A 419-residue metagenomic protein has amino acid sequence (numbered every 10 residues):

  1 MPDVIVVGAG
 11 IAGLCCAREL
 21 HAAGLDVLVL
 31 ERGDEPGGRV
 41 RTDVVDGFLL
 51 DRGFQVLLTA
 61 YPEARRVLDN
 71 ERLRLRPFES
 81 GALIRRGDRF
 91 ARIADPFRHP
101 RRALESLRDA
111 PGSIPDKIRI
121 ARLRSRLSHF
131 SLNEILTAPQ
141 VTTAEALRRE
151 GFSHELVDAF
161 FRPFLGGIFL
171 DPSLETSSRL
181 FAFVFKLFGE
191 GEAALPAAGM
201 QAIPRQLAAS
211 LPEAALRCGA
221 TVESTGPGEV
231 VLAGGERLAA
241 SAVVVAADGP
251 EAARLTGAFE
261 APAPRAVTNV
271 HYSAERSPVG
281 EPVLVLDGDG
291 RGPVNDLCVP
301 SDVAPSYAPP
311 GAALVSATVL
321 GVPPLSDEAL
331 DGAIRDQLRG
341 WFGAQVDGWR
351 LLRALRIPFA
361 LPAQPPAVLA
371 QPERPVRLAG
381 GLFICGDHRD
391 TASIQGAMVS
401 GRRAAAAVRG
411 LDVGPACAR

Functional and structural regions predicted by a protein language model:
P2-V29, A405: N-terminal Rossmann-like FAD-binding beta1-loop-alpha1 element of flavoenzymes
I11-A12, P36, S400: Hydrophobic/small residue at the entry helix of a nucleotide-binding pocket
H21-V45: Glycine-rich FAD pyrophosphate-binding loop
Q55-P62, I135-V141, E150, K186-A208 (+1 more regions): Short beta-strand to alpha-helix junction loop
Y61-R65, D69, R74-L174, K186-E190: Mobile amphipathic helical/loop "lid" adjacent to a hydrophobic cofactor/ligand pocket
F181-L232, L238-S241: Helical element adjacent to the flavin cofactor pocket in flavoenzyme catalytic cores
E223-G332, G340-W341: Mid-domain catalytic core of redox enzymes that form a hydrophobic substrate pocket/lid adjacent to a catalytic redox
P305-R419: Conserved flavin/dinucleotide-binding core of flavoenzymes
